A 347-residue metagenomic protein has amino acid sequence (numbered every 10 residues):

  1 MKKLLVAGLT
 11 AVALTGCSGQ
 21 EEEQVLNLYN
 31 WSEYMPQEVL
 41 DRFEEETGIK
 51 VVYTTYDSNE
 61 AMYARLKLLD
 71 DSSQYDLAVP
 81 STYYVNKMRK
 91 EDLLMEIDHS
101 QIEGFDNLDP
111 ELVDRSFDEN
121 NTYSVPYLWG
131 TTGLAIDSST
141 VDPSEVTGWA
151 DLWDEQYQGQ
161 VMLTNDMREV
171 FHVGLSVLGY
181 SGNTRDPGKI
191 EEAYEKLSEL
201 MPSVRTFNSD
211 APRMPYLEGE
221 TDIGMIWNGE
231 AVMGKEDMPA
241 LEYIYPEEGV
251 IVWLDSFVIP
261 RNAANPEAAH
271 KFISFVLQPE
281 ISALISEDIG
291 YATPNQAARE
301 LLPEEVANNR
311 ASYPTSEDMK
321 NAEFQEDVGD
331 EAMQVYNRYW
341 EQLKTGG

Functional and structural regions predicted by a protein language model:
T15-G16: C-terminal motif of bacterial Sec signal peptides marking the signal peptidase cleavage site
G19-K87, M214: Early extracytoplasmic/lumenal segment of secretory-pathway proteins
D57-N59, Q74-S203, N208-E220: Extracytoplasmic ligand-binding site segments that recognize negatively charged/polar headgroups
V85-K87, L217, D222-A240: A ligand-binding cleft/hinge motif common to bilobed small-molecule-binding domains
R89-E96, D118-N121, G234-Y245, A307-R310: Ligand-binding "clamshell"
E191-E199, D237-R261, A307: Periplasmic-binding protein-like
P260-K320: Mature extracytoplasmic/periplasmic domains
E317-G347: Conserved C-terminal helix/tail region of periplasmic/extracytoplasmic solute-binding proteins
